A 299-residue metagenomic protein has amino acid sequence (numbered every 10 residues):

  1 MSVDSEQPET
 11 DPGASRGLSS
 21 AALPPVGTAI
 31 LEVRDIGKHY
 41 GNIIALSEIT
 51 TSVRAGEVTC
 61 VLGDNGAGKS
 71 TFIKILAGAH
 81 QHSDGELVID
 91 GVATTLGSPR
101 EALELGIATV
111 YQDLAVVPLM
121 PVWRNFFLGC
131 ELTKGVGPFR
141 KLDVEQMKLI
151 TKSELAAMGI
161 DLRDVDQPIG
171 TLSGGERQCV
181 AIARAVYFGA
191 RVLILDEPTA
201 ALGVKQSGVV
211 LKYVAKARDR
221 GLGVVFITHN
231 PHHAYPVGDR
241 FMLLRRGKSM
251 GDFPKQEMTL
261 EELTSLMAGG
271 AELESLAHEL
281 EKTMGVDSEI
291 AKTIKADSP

Functional and structural regions predicted by a protein language model:
D4, D11, S15-P299: Glycine-rich phosphate-binding loops of nucleotide-dependent enzymes
